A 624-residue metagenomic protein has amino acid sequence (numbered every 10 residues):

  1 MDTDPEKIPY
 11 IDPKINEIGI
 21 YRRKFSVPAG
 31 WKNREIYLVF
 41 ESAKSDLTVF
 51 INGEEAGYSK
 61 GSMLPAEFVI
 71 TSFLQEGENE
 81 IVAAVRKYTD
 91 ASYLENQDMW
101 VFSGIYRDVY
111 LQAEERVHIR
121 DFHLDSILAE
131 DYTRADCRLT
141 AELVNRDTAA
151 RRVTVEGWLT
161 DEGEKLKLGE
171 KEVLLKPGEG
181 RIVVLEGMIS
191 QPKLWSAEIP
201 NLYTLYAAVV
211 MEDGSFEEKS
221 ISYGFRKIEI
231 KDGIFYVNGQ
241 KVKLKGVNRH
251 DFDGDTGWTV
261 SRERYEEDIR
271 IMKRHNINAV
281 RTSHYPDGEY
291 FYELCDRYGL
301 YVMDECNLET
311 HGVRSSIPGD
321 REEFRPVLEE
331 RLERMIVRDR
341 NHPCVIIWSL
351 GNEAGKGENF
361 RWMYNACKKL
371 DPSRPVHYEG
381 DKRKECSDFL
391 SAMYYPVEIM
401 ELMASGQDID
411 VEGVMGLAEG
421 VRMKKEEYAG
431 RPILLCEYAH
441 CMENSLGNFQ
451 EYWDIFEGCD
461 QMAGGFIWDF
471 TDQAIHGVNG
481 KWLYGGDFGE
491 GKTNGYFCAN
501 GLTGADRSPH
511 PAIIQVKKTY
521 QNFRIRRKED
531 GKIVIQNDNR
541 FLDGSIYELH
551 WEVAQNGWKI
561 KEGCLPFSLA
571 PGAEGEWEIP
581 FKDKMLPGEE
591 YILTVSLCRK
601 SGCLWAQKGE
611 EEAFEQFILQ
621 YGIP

Functional and structural regions predicted by a protein language model:
M1, I11-D121, R146-D147, P286-D287 (+2 more regions): Accessory beta-strand-rich segments of carbohydrate-active enzymes
Y21-R23, L64-F68, E179-G187, G575-I579: Short strand-edge motifs at loop-to-beta-strand transitions and within beta-strands of extracellular beta-rich domains
G53, V109, Y203, G239 (+8 more regions): Conserved, mostly hydrophobic/aromatic
S59-S62, F73-Q75, V173-R181, F567-E574: Short proline/glycine- and polar residue-rich coil/turn motifs
Q75-E78, E142-E229, T594, R599-Y621: Extended acidic/polar, glycine-enriched regions that form or flank non-catalytic beta-rich accessory modules
F122-H123, Y206-M272: N-terminal carbohydrate-binding accessory modules
A141-R146, D454-P624: Carbohydrate-binding surfaces of carbohydrate-active enzymes
I269-M272, A279-L502: Substrate-binding/catalytic cleft of secreted carbohydrate-active enzymes, primarily glycoside hydrolases
